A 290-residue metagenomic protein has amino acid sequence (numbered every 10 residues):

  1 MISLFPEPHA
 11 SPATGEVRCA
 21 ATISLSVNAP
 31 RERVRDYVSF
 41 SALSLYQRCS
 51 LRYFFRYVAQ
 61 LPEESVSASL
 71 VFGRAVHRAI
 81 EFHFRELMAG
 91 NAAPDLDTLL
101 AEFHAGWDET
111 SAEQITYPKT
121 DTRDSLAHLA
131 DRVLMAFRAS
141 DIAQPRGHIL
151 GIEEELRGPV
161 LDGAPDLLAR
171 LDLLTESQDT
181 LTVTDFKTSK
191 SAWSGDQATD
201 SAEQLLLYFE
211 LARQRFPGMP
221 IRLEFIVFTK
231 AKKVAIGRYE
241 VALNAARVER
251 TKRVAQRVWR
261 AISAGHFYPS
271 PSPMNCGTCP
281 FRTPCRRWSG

Functional and structural regions predicted by a protein language model:
M1-L70: C-terminal, charged and often intrinsically disordered regions of DNA end-processing helicases and nucleases
G15-V17, Y37, A198, E210-G290: Metal-dependent nuclease catalytic regions and adjoining charged, substrate-binding loops involved in nucleic-acid end
L43-S44, R48-M88, A127, D131 (+3 more regions): Nuclease catalytic cores
L51-E63, T110-Q114, V183, Q256-A261: Short amphipathic alpha-helical segments and their helix-coil junctions
Y53-A59, R78-I80, E109, T184-K190 (+1 more regions): Short acidic (Asp/Glu) and glycine-rich catalytic loops that position anionic groups and cofactors
A68, F72, T122, L126 (+2 more regions): Hydrophobic (often cysteine-bearing) scaffold residues that line and stabilize catalytic clefts of nucleotide/cofactor
A79-E153, P159: A non-catalytic, helix-rich entry segment at domain boundaries
G151-E210: Non-catalytic protein-protein interaction segments used by genome-maintenance enzymes to assemble and couple activities
